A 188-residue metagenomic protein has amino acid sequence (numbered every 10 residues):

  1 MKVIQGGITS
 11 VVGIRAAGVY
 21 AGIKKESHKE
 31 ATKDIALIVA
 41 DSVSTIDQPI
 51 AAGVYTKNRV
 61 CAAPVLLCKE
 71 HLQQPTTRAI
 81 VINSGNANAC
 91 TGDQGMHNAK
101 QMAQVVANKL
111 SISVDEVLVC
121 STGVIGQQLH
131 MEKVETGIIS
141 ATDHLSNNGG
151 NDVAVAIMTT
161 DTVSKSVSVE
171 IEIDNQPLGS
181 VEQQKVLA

Functional and structural regions predicted by a protein language model:
M1-T56, V60: N-terminal amphipathic/basic leader segments beginning at the initiator methionine
I35-D41, L67-H71, V81, V169-A188: Short beta-strand elements
S42, E70, G85-A87, T122-V124: Short, ordered loop/turn segments at secondary-structure junctions
Y55-P64, D93-Q101: Glycine-rich anion/phosphate-binding loops
Q74-P75: N-terminal assembly/interaction segments in proteins that build large macromolecular machines
R78-G85, E116-T122: Glycine- and acidic-rich phosphate- and metal-coordinating loops
V81-S111: Alpha-helical support elements that line or immediately flank enzyme active sites and cofactor-binding pockets
K100-Q101, V105-A188: Glycine-rich, mobile lid/loop segments that gate access to catalytic sites or pores
